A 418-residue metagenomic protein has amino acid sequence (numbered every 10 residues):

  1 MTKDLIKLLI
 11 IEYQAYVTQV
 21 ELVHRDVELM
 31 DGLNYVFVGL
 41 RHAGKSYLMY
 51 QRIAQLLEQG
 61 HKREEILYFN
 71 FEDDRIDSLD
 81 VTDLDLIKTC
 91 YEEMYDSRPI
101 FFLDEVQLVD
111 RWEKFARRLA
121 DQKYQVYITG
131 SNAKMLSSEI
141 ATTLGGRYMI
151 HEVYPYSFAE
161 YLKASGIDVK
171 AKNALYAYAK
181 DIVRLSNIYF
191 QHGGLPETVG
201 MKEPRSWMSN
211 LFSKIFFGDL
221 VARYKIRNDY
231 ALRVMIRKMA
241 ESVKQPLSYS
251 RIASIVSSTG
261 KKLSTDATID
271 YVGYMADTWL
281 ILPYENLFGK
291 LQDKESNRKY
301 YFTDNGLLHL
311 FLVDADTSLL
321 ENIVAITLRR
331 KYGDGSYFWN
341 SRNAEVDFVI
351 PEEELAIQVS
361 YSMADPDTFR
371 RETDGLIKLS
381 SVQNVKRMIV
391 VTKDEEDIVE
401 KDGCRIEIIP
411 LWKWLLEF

Functional and structural regions predicted by a protein language model:
M1-V27: N-terminal pre-Walker A segment at the start of P-loop NTPase domains
T2-K3, L8-I11, E139-P246: Interdomain motor-coupling "hinge/lid" segment immediately C-terminal to the ATP-binding subdomain of NTP-driven enzymes
F37: Hydrophobic anchor at the beta1->P-loop junction of P-loop NTPases
K45-S46: Conserved lysine of the Walker
E65, G200-A356, Y361: Accessory nucleic acid-recognition modules appended to NTPase machines
L67-D96: Short glycine-rich substrate-engagement loop in P-loop NTPases that contacts/grips substrate
Q125-S131, E152: Structural recognition of the conserved hydrophobic beta-strand(s) that form the central parallel beta-sheet of P-loop
E395-F418: Domain-level recognition of nuclease-like catalytic cores that cleave nucleotide substrates
